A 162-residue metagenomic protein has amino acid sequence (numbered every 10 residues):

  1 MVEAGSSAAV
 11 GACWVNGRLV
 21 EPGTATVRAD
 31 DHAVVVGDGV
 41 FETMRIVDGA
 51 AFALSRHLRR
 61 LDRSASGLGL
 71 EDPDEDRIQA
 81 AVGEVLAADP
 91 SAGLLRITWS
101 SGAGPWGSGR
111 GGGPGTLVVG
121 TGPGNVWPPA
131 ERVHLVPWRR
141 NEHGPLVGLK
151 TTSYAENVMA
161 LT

Functional and structural regions predicted by a protein language model:
M1-A87, S100, S108-T162: Helix-start/capping segments and mature chain N-termini
A87-G93: Short secondary-structure junctions
P105: Phosphate-binding site of ATP-dependent enzymes
